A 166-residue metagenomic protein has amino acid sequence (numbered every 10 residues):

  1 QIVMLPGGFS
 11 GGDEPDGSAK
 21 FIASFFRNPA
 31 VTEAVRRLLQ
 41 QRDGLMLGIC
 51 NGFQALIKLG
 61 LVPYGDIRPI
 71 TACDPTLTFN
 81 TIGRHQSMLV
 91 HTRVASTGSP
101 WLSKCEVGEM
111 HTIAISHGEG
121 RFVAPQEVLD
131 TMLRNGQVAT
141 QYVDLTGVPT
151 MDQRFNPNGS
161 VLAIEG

Functional and structural regions predicted by a protein language model:
Q1-L47, F53-D66, T71-A72: Flexible gly/pro-rich beta->alpha loop and the following alpha-helix that scaffold active-site loops
P6-G8, I49-G52, L59, V90 (+2 more regions): Fold-independent oxyanion-binding glycine-rich loops and adjacent beta-strand/coil segments at enzyme active sites
S18-A19, A23, G48, L59 (+3 more regions): Small-side-chain structural scaffolding
T32-Q41, R68-G166: Amide-donor transfer/coupling interface in amidating biosynthetic enzymes
